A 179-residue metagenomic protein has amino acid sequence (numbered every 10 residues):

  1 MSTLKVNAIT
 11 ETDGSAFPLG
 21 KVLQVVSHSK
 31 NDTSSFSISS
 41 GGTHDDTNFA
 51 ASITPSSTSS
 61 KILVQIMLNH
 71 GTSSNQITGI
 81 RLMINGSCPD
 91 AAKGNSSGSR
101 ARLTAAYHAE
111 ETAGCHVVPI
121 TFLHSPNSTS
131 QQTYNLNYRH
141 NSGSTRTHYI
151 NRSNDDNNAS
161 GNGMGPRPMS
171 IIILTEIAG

Functional and structural regions predicted by a protein language model:
M1, G20-L23, S59, M169: Sequence-level motif detector for i,i+2 pairs with an aromatic at +2
T3-S35: Glycine-rich, low-complexity segments
H28, S37-I38, T43, T54-Q131 (+1 more regions): Terminal beta-strand-rich extracellular "head" domains that mediate receptor/glycan or other ligand binding
D45-T47: Short, solvent-exposed loop/turn segments enriched in Ser/Thr/Gly
F49-I53: Extended, low-complexity regulatory regions
